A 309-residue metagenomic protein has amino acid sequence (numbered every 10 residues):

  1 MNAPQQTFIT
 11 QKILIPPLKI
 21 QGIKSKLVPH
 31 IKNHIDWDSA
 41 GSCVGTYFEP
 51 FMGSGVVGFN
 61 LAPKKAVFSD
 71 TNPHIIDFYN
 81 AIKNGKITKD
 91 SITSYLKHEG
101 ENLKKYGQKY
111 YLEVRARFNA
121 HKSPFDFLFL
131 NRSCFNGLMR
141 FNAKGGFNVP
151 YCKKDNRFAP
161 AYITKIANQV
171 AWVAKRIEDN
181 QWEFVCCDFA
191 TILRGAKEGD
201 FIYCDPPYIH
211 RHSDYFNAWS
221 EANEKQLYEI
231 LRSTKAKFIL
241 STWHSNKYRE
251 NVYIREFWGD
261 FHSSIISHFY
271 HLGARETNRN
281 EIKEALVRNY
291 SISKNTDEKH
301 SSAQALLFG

Functional and structural regions predicted by a protein language model:
N2-H34, A40-S42, G85-Y203, P207-H212: SAM-dependent nucleic-acid methyltransferase catalytic core
S42-G100: Conserved S-adenosyl-L-methionine
M52, P73, T191, Y208 (+1 more regions): Short, glycine/acidic-enriched loop or turn micro-motifs at the edges of active sites
S69, C187, S241: The conserved SAM/SAH-binding core of class I Rossmann-like methyltransferase domains, concentrating on the hydrophobic
H212-A218: Glycine/threonine-rich flexible loop motifs
S220-G309: Long, positively charged, glycine-interspersed low-complexity recognition regions
